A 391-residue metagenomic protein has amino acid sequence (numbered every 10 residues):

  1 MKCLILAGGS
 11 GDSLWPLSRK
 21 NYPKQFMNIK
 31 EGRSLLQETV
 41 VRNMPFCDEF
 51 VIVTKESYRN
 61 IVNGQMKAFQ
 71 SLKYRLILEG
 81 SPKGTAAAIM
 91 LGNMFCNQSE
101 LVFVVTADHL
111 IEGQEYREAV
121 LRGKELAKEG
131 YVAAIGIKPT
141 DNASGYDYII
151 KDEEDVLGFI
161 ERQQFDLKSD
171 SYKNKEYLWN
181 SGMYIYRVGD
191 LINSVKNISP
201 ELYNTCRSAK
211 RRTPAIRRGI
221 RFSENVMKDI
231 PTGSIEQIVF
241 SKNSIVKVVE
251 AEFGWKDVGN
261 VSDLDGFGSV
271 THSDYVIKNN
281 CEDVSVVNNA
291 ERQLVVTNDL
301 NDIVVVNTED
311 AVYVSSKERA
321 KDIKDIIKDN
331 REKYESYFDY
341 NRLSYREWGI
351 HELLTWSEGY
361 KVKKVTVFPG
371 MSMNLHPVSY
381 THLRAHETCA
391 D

Functional and structural regions predicted by a protein language model:
M1-I5, S13-K20, N28-V104, L110-E112: Conserved N-terminal catalytic core of the sugar/cofactor nucleotidyltransferase
S71-D152, I192-N193, N197-S199: Conserved beta-loop-beta/alpha segment of the NTase-like Rossmann-fold superfamily that binds/positions NTPs
V102, M183-Y184, K256, V304: A residue-level structural signature of the nucleotidyltransferase/glycosyltransferase Rossmann-like core
K151-K175: A short, charged helix-loop
Y177-I185: A conserved mid-domain beta-alpha-beta active-site/ligand-binding segment of alpha/beta enzyme cores
Y184-N193: Conserved nucleotide-sugar donor-binding and metal-coordinating catalytic region shared by glycosyltransferases
N193-S379, L383: Left-handed beta-helix
H382, C389-D391: Single conserved hydrophobic/aromatic residue that forms the stacking wall/gate of nucleotide- or nucleobase-binding
